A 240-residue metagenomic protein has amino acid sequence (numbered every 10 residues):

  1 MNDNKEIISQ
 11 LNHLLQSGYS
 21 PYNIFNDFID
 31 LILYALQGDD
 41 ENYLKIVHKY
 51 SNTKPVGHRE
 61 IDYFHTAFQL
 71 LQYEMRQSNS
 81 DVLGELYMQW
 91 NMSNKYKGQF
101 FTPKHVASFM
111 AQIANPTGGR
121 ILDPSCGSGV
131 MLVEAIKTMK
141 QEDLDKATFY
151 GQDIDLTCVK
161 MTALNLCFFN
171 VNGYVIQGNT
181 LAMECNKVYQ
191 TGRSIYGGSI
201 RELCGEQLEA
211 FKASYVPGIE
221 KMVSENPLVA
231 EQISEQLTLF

Functional and structural regions predicted by a protein language model:
N2-Q141, F240: Class I S-adenosyl-L-methionine
S80-Y87, K97, A111, I121 (+5 more regions): Aromatic-enriched hydrophobic runs in primary sequence
K104-G197: Conserved S-adenosyl-L-methionine
N165, F169-N172, I176-F240: S-adenosylmethionine
